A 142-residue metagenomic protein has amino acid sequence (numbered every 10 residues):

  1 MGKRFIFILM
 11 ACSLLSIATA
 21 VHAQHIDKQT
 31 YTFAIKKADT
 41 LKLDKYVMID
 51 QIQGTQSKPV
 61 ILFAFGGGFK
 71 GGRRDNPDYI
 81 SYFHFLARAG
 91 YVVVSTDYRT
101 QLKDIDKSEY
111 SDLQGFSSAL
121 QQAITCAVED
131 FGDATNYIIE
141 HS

Functional and structural regions predicted by a protein language model:
M1-I26: Bacterial Sec-dependent N-terminal signal peptides
A23-Q56: N-terminal cap/lid segment of alpha/beta-hydrolase-fold proteins
T55-S57, G72-D75, I105-K107: Short, solvent-exposed loop/turn and secondary-structure capping segments
Q56-G67: Short beta-strand element of the alpha/beta-hydrolase
G68, T100-L102: Alpha/beta-hydrolase active-site loop signature
G68-G71, V93, Y137: Serine-hydrolase catalytic-loop signature spanning alpha/beta hydrolases and amidase-signature enzymes
D75-S95: Short amphipathic alpha-helix adjacent to the substrate-entry channel of hydrolases
E109-S142: Alpha/beta-hydrolase active-site loop
